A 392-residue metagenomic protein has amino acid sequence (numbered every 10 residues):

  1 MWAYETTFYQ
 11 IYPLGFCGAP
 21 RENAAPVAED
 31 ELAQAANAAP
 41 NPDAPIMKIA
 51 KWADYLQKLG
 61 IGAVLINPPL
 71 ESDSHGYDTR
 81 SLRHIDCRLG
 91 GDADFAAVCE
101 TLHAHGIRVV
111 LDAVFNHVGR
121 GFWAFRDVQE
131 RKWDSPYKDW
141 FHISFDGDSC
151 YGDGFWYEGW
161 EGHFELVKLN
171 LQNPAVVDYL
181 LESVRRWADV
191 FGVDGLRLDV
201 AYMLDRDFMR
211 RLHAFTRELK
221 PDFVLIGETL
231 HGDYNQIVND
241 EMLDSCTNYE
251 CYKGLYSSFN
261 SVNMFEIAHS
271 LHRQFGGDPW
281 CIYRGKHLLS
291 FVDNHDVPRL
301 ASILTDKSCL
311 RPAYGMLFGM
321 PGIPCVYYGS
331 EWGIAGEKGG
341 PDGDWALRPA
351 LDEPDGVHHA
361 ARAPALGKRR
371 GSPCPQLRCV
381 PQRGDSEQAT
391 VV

Functional and structural regions predicted by a protein language model:
W2-E5, A19-N37, N41, H231 (+2 more regions): Loop/helix patches that line or flank the sugar-binding groove of alpha-linked glycan CAZymes
W2-T7, Y12-G62, P69-V190, L212-E218 (+1 more regions): Substrate-binding/active-site clefts of carbohydrate-active enzymes
T7-Q10, V64-I66, V109-L111, L196 (+4 more regions): Hydrophobic faces of well-ordered beta-strands that scaffold small-molecule active sites in alpha/beta enzyme cores
P13-G15, L70, D86, F115 (+4 more regions): Short, flexible loop/turn elements at secondary-structure junctions
I61, V193, L243, G322-I323: A structural motif
V64-S74, A113-F122, D199-D205, E228-G232 (+2 more regions): Short, solvent-exposed turn/loop segments enriched in Gly/Ser/Thr/Pro and often Arg
H103-H105, Q129, R185, D189 (+2 more regions): Active-site-proximal helices and loops of the catalytic beta/alpha 8
V110, G195-A201, L300: Short catalytic-loop micro-motif centered on adjacent basic/acidic residues
